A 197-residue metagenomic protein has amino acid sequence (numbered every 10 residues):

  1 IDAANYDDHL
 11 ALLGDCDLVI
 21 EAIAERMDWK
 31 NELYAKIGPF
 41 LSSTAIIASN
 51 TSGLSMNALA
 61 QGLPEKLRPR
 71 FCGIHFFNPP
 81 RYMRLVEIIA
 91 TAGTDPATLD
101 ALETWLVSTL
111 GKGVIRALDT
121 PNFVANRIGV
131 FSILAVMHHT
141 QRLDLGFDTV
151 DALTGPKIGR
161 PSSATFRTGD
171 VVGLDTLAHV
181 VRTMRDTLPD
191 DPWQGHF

Functional and structural regions predicted by a protein language model:
I1-F197: N-terminal glycine-rich phosphate-binding loop for ADP-containing cofactors
